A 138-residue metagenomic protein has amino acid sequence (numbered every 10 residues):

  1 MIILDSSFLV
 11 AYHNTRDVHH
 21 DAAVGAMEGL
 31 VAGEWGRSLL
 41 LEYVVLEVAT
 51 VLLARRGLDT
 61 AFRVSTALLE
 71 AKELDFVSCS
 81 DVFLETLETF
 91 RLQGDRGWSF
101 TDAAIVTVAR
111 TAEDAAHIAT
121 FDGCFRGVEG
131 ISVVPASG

Functional and structural regions predicted by a protein language model:
M1, V106-V108, A112-G138: Acidic, PIN/NYN-like endoribonuclease modules and their adjacent C-terminal/linker elements
M1-H19: Metal-dependent nucleic-acid phosphoesterase active-site entry motif
I3-L4, A26-R55, F76-S78: PIN/NYN-family metal-dependent endoribonuclease catalytic core
D5, D102, D122: Acidic active-site catalytic centers that drive phospho-/nucleotidyl reactions and related ester hydrolyses
F8-L9, E47-V48, A67, E85: A general alpha-helix detector
R55-T66: Glycine/small-residue-rich phosphate/adenosyl-binding loop
D75-H117: Active-site neighborhoods of divalent-metal-dependent phosphate/nucleic-acid chemistry enzymes
